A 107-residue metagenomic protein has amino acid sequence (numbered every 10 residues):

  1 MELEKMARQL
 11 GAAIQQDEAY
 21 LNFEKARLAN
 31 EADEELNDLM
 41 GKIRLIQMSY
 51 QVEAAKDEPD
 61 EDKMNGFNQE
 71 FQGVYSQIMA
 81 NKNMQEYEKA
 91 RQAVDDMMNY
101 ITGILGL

Functional and structural regions predicted by a protein language model:
M1-L3: Absolute protein N-terminus
K5-L28: Short, charge-rich amphipathic alpha-helices with coiled-coil/heptad character
A29-N30, E34-E86, A90: Amphipathic alpha-helical segments
K89-L107: Long amphipathic alpha-helical coiled-coil segments
